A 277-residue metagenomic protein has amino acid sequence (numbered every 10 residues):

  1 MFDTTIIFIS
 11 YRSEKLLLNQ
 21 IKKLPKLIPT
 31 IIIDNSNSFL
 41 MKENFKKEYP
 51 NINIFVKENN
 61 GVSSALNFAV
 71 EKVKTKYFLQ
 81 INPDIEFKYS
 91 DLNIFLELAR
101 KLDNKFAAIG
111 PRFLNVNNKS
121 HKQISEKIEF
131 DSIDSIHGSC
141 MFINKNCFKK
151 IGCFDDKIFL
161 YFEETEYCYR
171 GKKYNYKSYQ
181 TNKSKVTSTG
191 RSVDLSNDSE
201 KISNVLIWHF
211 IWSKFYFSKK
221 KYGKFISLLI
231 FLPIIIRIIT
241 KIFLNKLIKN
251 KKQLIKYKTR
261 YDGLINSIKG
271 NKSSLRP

Functional and structural regions predicted by a protein language model:
F8-K26: Short, well-formed alpha-helical segments that are part of the catalytic scaffolds of diverse glycosyltransferases
L17, V205-S213, K224-P277: Non-catalytic, C-terminal membrane-associated alpha-helical segments of glycosyltransferases
D34-K42: A conserved acidic beta->alpha catalytic loop
K57-V73: Glycine-rich, basic loop-to-helix element that forms the pyrophosphate-binding segment of sugar-nucleotide handling
F78: Short aromatic/hydrophobic "clamp" motif used to bind/position activated sugar donors
Y89-H121: Conserved donor NDP-sugar-binding/catalytic core segment of glycosyltransferases
E126-I143: A recurrent flexible, glycine/aromatic-enriched loop bordering the glycosyltransferase active site that acts as
C140-I143, C147-G152, K157-K185: A short, conserved alpha-helix in the catalytic core of glycosyltransferases
